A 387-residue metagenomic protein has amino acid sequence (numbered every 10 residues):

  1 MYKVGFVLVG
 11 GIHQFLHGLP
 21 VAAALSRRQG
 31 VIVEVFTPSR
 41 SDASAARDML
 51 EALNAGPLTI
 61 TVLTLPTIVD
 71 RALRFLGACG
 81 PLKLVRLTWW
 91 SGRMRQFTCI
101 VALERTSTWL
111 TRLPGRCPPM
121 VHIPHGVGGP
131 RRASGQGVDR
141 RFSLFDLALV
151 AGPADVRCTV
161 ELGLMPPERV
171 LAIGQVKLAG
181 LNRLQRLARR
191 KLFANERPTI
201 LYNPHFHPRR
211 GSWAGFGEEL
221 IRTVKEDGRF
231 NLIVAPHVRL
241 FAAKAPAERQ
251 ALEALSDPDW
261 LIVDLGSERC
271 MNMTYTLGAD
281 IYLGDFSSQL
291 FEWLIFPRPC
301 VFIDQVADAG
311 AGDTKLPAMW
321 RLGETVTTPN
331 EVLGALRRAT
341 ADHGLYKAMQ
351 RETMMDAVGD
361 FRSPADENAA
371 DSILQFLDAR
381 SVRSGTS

Functional and structural regions predicted by a protein language model:
G5-N182: Active-site and donor-binding regions of nucleotide-sugar-utilizing enzymes
Q14-S26, V176-L252, E324, G344 (+2 more regions): Conserved catalytic-core segment of nucleotide-activated headgroup transferases in glycan assembly
W89, G137, C270-M271, G278 (+1 more regions): Short acidic active-site motifs
R112-G128, L220-T223, P297-A309: A short, gly/pro- and small-residue-rich
R132, M273, L277, G284 (+2 more regions): Catalytic cores of nucleotide-enabled group-transfer and carboxylate-activating enzymes in metabolic and assembly-line
P167, S288-A357: Catalytic binding pocket for nucleotide-activated donors in carbohydrate/polymer assembly enzymes
P246-F291: Donor nucleotide-activated moiety binding/catalytic core segment of transferases that use nucleotide-activated donors
L336-G344, I373-G385: Short, hydrophobic alpha-helical segments
